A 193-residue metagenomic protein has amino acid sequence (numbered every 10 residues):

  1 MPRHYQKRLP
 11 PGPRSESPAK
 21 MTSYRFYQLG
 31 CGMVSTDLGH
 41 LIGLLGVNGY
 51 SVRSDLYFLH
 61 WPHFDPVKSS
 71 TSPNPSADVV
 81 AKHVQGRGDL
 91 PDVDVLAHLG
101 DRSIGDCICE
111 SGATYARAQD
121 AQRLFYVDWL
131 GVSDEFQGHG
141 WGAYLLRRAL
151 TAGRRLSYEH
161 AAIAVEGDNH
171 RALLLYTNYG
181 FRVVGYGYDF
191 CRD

Functional and structural regions predicted by a protein language model:
M1-E16, W129-V132, G138-T151, R155 (+1 more regions): Conserved acetyl-CoA-binding loop-helix of GNAT-fold acetyltransferases
G12-V34, G153-A164: Conserved GNAT acetyl-CoA-binding A-motif
T22-S54, A143, G167-G185: Conserved active-site alpha-helix within GNAT-family acetyltransferase domains
L41-V93: Acyltransferase donor/substrate-recognition loop-hinge adjacent to the catalytic core
W61, H98-G100, R192: Active-site beta-strand termini and strand-to-loop segments that position acidic
A77-V79, L99, C107, L130 (+3 more regions): Ligand-binding pocket scaffold of soluble enzyme catalytic domains
R87-V93, H98-G131: A conserved beta-strand-loop-helix scaffold within acyl/acetyltransferase catalytic domains
V183-D193: …primarily DNA-binding HTH/wHTH and HhH modules…
